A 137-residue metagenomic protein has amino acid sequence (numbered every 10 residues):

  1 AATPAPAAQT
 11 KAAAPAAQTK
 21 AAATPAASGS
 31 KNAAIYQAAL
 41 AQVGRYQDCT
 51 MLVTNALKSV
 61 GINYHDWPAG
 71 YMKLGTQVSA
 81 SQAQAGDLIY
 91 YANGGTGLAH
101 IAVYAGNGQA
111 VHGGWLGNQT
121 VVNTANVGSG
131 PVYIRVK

Functional and structural regions predicted by a protein language model:
A1-G29: Intrinsically disordered, low-complexity, charge-biased segments
T24-K137: Peptidoglycan cell-wall recognition and remodeling modules
